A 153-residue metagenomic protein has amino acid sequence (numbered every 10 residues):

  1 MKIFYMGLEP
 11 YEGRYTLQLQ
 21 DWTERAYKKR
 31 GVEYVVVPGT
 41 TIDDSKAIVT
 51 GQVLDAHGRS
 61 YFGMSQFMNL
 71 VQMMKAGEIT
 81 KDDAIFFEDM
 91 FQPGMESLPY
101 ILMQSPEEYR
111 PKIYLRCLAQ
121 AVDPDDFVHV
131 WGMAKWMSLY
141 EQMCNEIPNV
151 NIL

Functional and structural regions predicted by a protein language model:
M1-D44, K81, Y109: N-terminal subdomain of nucleotide-sugar transferases
E9-E12, T41-D43, M90-P93, A119-V122: Short, solvent-exposed loop/turn segments at secondary-structure junctions
Y15-Q18, S45-T50, S97-Y100, D125-H129: Short aromatic-enriched loop/helix-cap "lid" or pocket-rim segments at secondary-structure transitions that line
D43-G63: N-terminal beta-loop-helix "entrance" segment that forms/cooperates in small-molecule cofactor or anionic ligand
A56-Y100, S138: An amphipathic, basic-hydrophobic alpha-helix
R59-S65, D126-M133: Short, flexible loop segments at the rims of nucleotide/cofactor-binding pockets, characterized by
A84-D89, M103-D126, I152: Active-site proximal beta-strand in glycosyltransferases
W131-I152: Membrane-proximal helix-turn-helix segments that form the acceptor-binding/catalytic region of lipid-linked
